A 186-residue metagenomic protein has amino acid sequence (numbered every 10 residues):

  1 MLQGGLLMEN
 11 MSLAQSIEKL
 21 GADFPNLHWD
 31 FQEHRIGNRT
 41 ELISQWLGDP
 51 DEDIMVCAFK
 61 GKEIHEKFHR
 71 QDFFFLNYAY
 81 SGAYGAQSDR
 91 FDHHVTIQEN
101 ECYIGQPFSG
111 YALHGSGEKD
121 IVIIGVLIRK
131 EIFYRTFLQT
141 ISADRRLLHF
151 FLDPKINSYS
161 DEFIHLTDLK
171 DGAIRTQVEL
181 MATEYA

Functional and structural regions predicted by a protein language model:
M1-K60: N-terminal low-complexity or simple alpha-helical regulatory segments that function as activation/interaction modules
E9, E18, E33, E41 (+10 more regions): Glutamate identity and glutamate-enriched acidic tracts
M11-K19, D23, A143-A186: Amphipathic alpha-helical segments enriched in hydrophobic/aromatic residues interleaved with Lys/Arg
N38-E41, G48, A58, G82 (+3 more regions): Generic, low-specificity signal for short hydrophobic/alpha-helical stretches with a mild N-terminal bias, encompassing
D51-H149: N-terminal regulatory/effector-sensing and dimerization cores that precede helix-turn-helix DNA-binding domains
